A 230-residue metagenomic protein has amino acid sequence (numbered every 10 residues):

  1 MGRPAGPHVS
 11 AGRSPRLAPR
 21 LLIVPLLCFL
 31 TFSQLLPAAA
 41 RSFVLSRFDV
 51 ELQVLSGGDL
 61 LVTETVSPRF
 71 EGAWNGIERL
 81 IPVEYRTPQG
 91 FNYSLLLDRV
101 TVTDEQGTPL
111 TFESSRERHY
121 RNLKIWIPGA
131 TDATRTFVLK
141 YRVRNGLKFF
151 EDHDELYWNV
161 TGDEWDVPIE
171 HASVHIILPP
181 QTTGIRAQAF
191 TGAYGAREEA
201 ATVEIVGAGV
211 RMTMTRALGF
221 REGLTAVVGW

Functional and structural regions predicted by a protein language model:
M1-L17: N-terminal secretory signal peptides that target proteins for export/translocation
A5-V9, S33, E51: Exposed boundary/loop context
I23-S33: Bacterial N-terminal signal peptides
P37-W230: Lumenal/extracellular ectodomains and adaptor appendage modules of the eukaryotic vesicle/secretory system
